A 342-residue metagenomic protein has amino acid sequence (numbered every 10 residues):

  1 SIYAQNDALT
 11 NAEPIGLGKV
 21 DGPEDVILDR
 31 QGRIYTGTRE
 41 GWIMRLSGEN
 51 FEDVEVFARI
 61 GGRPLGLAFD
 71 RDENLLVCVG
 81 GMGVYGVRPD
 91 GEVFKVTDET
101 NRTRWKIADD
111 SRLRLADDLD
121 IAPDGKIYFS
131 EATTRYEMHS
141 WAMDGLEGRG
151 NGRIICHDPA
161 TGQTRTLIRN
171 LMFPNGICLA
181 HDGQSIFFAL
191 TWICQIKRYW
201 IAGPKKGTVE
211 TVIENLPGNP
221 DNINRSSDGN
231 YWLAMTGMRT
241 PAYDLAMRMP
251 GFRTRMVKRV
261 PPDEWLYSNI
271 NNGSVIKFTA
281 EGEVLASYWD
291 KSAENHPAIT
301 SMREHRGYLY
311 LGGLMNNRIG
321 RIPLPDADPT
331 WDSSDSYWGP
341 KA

Functional and structural regions predicted by a protein language model:
S1-E13, G148-R149, N272-E281: Blade/loop signatures of beta-propeller domains
N11-I43, E294-T300: Beta-strand-rich domains and repeat architectures in extracellular enzymes and scaffolds, especially beta-propellers
P14-K19, V56-G61, V96-R102, K106-R112 (+3 more regions): Surface loop/turn motifs at the tips and blade-to-blade linkers of beta-strand repeat domains
L28-Q31, F69-E73, I121-D124, H181-G183 (+2 more regions): Residue-level detector of Asp-centered blade-edge/turn motifs that repeat once per structural unit in beta-propeller
R33-Y35, N74-L76, K126-Y128, S185-F188 (+2 more regions): Conserved beta-propeller blade signature
W42-G86, T97-K106: Blade-loop segments of beta-propeller domains
G80-M143, N151: Asp-box/WD-like beta-propeller blade repeats and closely related beta-sheet repeat scaffolds
F129-R149, T236-N269, R321: Short, conserved, GDST-rich strand-edge loop motifs in beta-rich repeat architectures
